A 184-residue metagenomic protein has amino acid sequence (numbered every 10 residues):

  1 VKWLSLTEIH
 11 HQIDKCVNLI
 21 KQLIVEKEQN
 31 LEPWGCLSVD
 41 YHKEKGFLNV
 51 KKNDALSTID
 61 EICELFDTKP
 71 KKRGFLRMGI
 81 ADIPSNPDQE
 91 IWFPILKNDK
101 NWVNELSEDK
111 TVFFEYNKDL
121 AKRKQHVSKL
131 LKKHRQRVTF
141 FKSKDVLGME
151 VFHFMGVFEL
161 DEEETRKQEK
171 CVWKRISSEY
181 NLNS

Functional and structural regions predicted by a protein language model:
V1-E64, K71-R73: Catalytic cores and motor modules of nucleic-acid processing enzymes
V1-K2, L6-N30, L106-D109, D119-S128 (+3 more regions): Short, structured coil/loop segments at alpha-helix boundaries
V50-V151: Acidic, glycine-rich low-complexity segments with interspersed aromatic residues
D145-S184: Compact mixed alphabeta submodule
